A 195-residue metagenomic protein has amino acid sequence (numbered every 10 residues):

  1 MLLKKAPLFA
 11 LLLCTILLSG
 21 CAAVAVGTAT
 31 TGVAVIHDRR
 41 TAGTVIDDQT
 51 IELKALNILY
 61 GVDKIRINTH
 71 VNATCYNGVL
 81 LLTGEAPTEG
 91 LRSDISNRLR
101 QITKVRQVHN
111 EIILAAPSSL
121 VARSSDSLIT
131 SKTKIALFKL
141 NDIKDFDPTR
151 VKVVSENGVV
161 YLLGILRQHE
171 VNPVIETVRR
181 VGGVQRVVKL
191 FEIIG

Functional and structural regions predicted by a protein language model:
L2-K4, G20-G195: N-terminal targeting leaders
P7-L13: Sec-dependent N-terminal signal peptides
T15-L18: Bacterial Sec-type N-terminal signal peptides, specifically the leucine/valine-rich hydrophobic h-region
